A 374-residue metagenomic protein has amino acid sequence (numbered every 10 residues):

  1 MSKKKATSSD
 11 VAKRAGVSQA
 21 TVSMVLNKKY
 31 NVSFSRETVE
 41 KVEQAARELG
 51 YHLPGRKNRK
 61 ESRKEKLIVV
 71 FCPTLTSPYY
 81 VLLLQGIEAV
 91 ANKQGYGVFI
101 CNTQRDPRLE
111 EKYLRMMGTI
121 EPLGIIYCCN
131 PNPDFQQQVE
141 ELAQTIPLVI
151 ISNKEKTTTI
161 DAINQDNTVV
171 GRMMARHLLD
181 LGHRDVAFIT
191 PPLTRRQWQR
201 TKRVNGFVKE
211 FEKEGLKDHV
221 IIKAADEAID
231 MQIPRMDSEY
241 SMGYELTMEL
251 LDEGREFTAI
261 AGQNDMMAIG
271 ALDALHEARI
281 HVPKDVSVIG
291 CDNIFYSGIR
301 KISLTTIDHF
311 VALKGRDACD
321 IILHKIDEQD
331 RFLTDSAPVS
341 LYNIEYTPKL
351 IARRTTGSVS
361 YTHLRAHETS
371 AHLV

Functional and structural regions predicted by a protein language model:
S2-T7, A46-Y79, L83, Q94 (+1 more regions): N-terminal helix-turn-helix/winged-helix DNA-binding helices and compositionally similar short basic alpha-helical
V11, V22, T362-T369: Conserved small/polar residues in nucleotide/adenosyl-binding loops
S18-S23, S35: Short coil turns linking two alpha-helices in DNA-binding domains
N92-C101, F211-P234: Short beta-strand elements in bilobed, periplasmic/extracellular small-molecule ligand-binding domains
C128-M173, I189-T194, M266, D292-L304: Flexible loop/hinge segments that line or gate small-molecule binding clefts
D161-I189, Y240-E249, H309-Q329: Hydrophobic alpha-helical segments within soluble ligand-binding/sensing domains
M174-L216, S336-T355: An alpha-beta-alpha
M248-Y361: Flexible loop/turn connectors
